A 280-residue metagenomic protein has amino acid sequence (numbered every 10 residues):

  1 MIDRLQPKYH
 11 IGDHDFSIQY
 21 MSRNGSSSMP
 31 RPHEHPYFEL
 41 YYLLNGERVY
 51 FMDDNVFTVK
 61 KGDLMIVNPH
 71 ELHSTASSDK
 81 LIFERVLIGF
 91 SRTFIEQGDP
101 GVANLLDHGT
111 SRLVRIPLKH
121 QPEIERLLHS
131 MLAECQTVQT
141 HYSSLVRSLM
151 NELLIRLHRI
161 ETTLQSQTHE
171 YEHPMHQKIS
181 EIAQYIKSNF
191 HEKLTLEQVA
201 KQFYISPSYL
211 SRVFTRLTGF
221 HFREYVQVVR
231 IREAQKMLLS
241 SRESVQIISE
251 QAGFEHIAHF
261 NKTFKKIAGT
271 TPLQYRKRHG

Functional and structural regions predicted by a protein language model:
M1-L64, E71, D79, P100-H108 (+3 more regions): Generic protein-terminus/edge-of-domain signal
L44, E125-Q139, A183, K187-F190 (+1 more regions): Regular secondary-structure segments
G62, Y209-F214, H259-F260, F264: Short hydrophobic/aromatic patch on the recognition helix
H70-T93: Ligand-binding loop in jelly-roll beta-barrel domains
L87-L106: Conserved segment of winged-helix/HTH DNA-binding domains
T110-H120, C135-V146, I155-Q184, S188 (+3 more regions): Short, Lys/Arg-enriched, Trp-marked, Pro/Gly-tolerant hinge/linker segments that flank
Q184, S188, K193, E197 (+3 more regions): Terminal helix-turn-helix DNA-binding modules in bacterial transcription factors
